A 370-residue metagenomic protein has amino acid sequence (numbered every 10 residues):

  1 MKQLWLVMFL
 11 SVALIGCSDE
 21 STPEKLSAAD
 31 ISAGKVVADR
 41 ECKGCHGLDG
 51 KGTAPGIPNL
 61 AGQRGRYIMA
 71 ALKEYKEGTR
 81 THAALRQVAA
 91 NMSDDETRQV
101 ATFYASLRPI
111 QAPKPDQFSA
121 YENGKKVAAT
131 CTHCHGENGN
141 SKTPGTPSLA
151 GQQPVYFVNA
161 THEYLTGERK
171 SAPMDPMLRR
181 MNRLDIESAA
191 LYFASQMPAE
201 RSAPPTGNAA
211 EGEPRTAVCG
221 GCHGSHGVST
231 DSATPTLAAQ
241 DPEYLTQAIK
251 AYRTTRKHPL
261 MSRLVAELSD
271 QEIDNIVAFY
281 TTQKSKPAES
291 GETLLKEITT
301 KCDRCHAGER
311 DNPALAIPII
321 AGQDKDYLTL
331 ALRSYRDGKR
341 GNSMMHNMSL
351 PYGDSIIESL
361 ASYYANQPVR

Functional and structural regions predicted by a protein language model:
K2-M8: Sec-dependent signal peptide recognition, specifically the positively charged N-region followed immediately by
L14-G16: C-terminal motif of bacterial Sec signal peptides marking the signal peptidase cleavage site
S18-E20: Bacterial signal peptide processing site
S27-L48, D116-N140, Q152-Q153, P204-V228 (+3 more regions): Sequence/structural segment immediately N-terminal to covalent heme-attachment motifs in c-type and related
K35, K51-E77, R86-V88, G139-L165 (+8 more regions): Gly/Gly-Pro-rich "capping" loops immediately C-terminal to redox-active cysteine motifs in periplasmic/lumenal
R66, E74-A83, V88-D95, Y104-P115 (+5 more regions): Hydrophobic, ordered structural segments
A90-A112, R179-R201, A266-A288, Y335 (+1 more regions): C-terminal capping alpha-helices of c-type cytochrome domains
H135, Q153-P154, R179, L184-S188 (+8 more regions): Extended non-catalytic domains of envelope/secretory-pathway proteins
